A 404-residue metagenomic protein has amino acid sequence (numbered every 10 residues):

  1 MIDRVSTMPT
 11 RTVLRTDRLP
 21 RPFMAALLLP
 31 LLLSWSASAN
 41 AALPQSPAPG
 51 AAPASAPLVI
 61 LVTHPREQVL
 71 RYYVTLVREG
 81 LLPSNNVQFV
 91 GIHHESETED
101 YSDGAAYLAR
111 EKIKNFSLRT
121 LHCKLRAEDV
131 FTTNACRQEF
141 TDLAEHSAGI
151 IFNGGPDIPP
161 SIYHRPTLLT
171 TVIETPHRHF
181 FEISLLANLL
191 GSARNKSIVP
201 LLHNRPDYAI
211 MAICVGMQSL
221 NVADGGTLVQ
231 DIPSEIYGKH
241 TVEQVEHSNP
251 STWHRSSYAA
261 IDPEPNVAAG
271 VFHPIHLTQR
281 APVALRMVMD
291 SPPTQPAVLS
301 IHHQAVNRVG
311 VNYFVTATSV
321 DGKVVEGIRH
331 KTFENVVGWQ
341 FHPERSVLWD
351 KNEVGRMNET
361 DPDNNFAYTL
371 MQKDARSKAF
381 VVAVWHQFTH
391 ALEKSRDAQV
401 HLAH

Functional and structural regions predicted by a protein language model:
I2-F23, A39-M211, V222-V229, P233-S291 (+4 more regions): N-terminal beta1-alpha1 cap of cysteine-dependent amidohydrolase-like domains
M24-W35: Bacterial N-terminal signal peptides
C214: Catalytic nucleophile serine of serine hydrolases, specifically the conserved "nucleophile elbow" pentapeptide
M217-S219: Active-site-proximal alpha-helical scaffold in enzymes
